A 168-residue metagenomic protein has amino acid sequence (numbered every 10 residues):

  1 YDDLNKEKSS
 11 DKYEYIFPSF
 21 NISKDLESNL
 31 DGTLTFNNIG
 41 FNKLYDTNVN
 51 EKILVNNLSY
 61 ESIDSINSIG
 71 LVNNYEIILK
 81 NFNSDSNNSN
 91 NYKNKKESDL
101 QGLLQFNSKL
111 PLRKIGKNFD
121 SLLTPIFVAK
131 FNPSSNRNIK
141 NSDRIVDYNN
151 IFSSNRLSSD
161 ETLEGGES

Functional and structural regions predicted by a protein language model:
Y1-S168: Outer-membrane beta-barrel proteins and related beta-barrel translocases across Gram-negative bacteria
